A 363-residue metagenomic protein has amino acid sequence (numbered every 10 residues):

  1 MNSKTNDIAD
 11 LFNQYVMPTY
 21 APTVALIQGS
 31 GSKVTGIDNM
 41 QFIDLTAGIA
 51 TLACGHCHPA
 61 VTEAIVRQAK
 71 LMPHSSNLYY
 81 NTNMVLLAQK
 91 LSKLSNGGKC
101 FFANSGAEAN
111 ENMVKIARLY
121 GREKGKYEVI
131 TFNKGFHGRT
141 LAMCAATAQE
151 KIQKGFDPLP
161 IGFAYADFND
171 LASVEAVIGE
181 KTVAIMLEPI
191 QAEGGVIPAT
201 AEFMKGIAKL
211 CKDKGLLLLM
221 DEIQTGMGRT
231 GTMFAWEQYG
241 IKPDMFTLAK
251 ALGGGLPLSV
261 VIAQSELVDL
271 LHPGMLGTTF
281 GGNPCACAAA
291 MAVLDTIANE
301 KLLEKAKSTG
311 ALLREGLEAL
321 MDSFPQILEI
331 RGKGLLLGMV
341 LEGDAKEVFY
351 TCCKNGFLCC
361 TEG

Functional and structural regions predicted by a protein language model:
M1-G363: Conserved N-terminal phosphate-binding loop of PLP-dependent enzymes in the Aspartate aminotransferase
